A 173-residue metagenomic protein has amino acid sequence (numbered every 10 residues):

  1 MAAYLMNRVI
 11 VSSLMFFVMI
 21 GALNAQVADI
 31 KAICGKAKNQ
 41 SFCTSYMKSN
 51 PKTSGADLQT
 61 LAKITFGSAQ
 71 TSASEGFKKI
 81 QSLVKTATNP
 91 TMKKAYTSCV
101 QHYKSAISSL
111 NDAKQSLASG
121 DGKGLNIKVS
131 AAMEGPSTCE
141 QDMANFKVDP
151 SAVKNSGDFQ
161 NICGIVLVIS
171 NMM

Functional and structural regions predicted by a protein language model:
M1-A28: Terminal membrane/secretory targeting segments in land-plant proteins
N24-M173: Folded extracytoplasmic luminal domains of secretory or organellar precursors
